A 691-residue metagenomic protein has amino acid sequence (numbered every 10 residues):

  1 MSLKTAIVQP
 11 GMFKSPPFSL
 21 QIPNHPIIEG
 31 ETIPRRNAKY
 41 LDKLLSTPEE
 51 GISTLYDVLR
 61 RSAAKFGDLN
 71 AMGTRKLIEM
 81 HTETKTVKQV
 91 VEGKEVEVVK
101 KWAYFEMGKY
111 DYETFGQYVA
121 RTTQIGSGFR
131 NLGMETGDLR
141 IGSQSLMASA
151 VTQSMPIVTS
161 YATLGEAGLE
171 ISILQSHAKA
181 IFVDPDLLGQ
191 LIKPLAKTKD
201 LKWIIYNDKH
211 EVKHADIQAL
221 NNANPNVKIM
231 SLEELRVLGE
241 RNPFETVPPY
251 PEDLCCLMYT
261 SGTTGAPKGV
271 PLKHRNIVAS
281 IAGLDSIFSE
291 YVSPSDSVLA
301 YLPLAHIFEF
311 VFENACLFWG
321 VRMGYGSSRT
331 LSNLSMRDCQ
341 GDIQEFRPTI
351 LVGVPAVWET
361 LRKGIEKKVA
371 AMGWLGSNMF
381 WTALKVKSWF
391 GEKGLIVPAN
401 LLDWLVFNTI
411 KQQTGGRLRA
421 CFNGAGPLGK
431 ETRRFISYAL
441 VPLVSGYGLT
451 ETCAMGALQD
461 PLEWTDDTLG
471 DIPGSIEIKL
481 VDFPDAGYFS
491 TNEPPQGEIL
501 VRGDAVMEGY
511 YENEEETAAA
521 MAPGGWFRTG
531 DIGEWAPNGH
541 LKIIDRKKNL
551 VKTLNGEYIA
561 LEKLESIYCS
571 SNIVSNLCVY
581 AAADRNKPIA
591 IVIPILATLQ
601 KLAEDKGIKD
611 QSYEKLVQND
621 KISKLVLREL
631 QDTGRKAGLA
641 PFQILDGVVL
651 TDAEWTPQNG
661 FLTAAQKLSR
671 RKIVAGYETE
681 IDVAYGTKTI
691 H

Functional and structural regions predicted by a protein language model:
S2-I27, M72, M155-E234, L625-L627: Structural core segment of the AMP-binding/adenylate-forming
T47-T54, M72-E135, R140-I141, G165-I171 (+2 more regions): Conserved AMP-binding/adenylate-forming core of the ANL superfamily
N70, K228-M230, R236-Y259, A266 (+1 more regions): Conserved pre-ATP/AMP-binding loop-to-beta segment of ANL
H81-T82, A103, M107, D186-P251 (+1 more regions): ANL superfamily adenylate-forming
Y112-F115, C255-I281: Conserved AMP-binding A3 loop
V227-E233, V321, T349-V352, R362-W464: Gly/Ser/Thr-rich phosphate-binding loop
V278-S297, A305-W404, R417: Conserved AMP-binding/adenylation subdomain of ANL enzymes
A486-E493, E498-T553: Conserved ATP-binding/catalytic segment of the ANL
